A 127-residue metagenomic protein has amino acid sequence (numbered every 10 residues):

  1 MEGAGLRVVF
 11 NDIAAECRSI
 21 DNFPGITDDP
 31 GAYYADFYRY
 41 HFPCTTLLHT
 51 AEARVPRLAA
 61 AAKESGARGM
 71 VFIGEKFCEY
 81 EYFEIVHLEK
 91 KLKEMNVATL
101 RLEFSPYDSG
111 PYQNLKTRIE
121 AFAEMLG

Functional and structural regions predicted by a protein language model:
M1-A59, K63: Redox- and metal-dependent alpha/beta enzyme cores, enriched for Fe-S-associated oxidoreductases and cofactor-handling
V55-A62, A67-G69, I73-G127: TerminUS-proximal long segments
